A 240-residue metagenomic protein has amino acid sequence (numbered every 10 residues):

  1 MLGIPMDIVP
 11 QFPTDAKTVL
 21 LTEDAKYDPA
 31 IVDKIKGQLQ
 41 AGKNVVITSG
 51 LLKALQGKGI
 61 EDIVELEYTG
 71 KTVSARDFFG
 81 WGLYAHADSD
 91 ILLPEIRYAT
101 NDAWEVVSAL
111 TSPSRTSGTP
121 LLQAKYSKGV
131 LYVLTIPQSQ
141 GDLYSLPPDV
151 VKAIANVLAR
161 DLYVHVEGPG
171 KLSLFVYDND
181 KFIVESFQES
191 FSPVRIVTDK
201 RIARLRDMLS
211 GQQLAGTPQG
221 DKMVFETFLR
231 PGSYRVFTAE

Functional and structural regions predicted by a protein language model:
M1-T18, D178-N179: Aromatic-Pro/Gly-enriched surface loop or interdomain linker that acts as a lid/target-recognition segment
P10, T22-E240: A conserved amphipathic helix/loop scaffold that creates a polar/acidic microenvironment used either to coordinate
